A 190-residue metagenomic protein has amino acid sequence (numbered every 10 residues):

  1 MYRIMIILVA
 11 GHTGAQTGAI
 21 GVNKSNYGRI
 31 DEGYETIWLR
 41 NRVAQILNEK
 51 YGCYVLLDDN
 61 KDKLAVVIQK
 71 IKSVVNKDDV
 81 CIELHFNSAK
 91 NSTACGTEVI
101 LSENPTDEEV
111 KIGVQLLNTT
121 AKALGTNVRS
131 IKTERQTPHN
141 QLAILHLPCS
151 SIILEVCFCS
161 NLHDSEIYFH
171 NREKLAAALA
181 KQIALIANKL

Functional and structural regions predicted by a protein language model:
M1-Q69, C95: Active-site histidine-acidic residue metal-binding/catalytic motifs, centered on HxH/HExxH-like signatures
Y2-I4, N48-Y54, N76-C81, A123-N127 (+1 more regions): Loop/turn elements at helix/coil->beta-strand transitions in domains of secreted/extracellular proteins
I7-V9, G18-G21, V74, C81-N87 (+1 more regions): Active-site-adjacent mobile loop/cap segments within catalytic or ligand-binding domains
T13-A15, N60-L64, F86-N91, N104-D107 (+3 more regions): Solvent-exposed loop/turn segments at secondary-structure junctions within structured extracellular/periplasmic domains
A15-D31, S88-T119, A123: A short, glycine/acidic-enriched catalytic loop
N26-Y34, L56-K61, I100-T106, L162-H170: Second-shell loop/turn segments in exported
R40, A44, I68, T97 (+3 more regions): Extracytoplasmic/secreted envelope proteins and their assembly/folding machinery, especially bacterial periplasmic
V43, L47, Y51, V75 (+6 more regions): Sec/Tat-exported extracytoplasmic proteins
